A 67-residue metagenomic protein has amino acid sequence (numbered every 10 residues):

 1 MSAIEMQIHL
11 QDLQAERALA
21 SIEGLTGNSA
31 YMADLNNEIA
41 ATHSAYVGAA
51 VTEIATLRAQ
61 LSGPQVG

Functional and structural regions predicted by a protein language model:
M1-G67: Extended, charge-rich alpha-helical interface modules
